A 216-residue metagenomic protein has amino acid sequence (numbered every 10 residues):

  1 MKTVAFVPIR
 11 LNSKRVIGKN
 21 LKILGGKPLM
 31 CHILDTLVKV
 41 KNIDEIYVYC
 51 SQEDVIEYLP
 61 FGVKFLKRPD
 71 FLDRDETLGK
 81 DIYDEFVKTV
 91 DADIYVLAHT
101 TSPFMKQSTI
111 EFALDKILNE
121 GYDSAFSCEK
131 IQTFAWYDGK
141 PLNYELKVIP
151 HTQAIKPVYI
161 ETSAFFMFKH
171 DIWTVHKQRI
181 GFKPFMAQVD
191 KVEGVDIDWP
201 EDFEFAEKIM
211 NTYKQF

Functional and structural regions predicted by a protein language model:
M1-I17: N-terminal nucleotide-binding beta1-loop-alpha1 segment
A5, I46-V48, S124: Hydrophobic/aromatic residues located in beta-strands of well-ordered beta-sheets within soluble catalytic
R10, D70, E129-K130: Histidine-centered beta-alpha loop that forms part of the nucleotide-sugar donor binding/catalytic region in diverse
L29-I46, E57-Y58: A short, N-terminal amphipathic alpha-helix
I43, A92, G121-Y122: Short, high-confidence coil segments that cap the C-terminus of an alpha-helix and link into the following beta-strand
Y47, E53-V96, F104-F112: Short phosphate-binding loop-to-helix
E76, D81-I82, P103-E193: Conserved core of the sugar-phosphate nucleotidyltransferase
A187-Q188, E193-F216: Hydrophobic helical membrane-anchoring modules
